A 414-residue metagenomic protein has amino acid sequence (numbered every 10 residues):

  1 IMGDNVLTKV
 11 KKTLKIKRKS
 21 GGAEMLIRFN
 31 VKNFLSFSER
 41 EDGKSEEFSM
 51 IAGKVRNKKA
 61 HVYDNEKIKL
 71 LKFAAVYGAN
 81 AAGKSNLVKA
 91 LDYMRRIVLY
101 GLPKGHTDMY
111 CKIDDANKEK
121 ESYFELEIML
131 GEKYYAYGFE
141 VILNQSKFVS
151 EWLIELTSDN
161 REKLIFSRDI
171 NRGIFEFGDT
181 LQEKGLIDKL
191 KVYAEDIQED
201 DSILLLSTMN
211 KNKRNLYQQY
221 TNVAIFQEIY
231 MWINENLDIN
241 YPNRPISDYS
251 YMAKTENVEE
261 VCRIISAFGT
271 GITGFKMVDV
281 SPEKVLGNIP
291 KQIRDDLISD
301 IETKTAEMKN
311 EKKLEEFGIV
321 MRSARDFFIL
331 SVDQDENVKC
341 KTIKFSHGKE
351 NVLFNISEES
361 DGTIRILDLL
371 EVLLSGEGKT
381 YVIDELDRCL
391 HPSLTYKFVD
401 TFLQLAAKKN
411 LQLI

Functional and structural regions predicted by a protein language model:
G3-L99, N337-I414: Switch/communication elements of ASCE P-loop NTPase nucleotide-binding domains
A23, K32, P242-I356: Extended helical coiled-coil dimerization/tether regions that scaffold and oligomerize large DNA-maintenance assemblies
E24-L26, E119-E121, E132-Y135, L143-V149 (+3 more regions): Coil-to-beta-strand transition motifs
K44, G131-Y135, N160-E162, E350-V352: Short acidic/polar mixed-charge low-complexity motifs
V62-A75, A79, V88-S146: Conserved P-loop NTP-binding catalytic core
M94-L102, G269-I272, P290, A406: A generic secondary-structure signal for well-formed alpha-helical elements
F124-M129, W152-L153, F345-S346: Short beta-strand segments that buttress and anchor functional surface loops
A136-R294: Electropositive, glycine-dotted interaction segments that contact anionic polymers or phosphate-rich ligands
